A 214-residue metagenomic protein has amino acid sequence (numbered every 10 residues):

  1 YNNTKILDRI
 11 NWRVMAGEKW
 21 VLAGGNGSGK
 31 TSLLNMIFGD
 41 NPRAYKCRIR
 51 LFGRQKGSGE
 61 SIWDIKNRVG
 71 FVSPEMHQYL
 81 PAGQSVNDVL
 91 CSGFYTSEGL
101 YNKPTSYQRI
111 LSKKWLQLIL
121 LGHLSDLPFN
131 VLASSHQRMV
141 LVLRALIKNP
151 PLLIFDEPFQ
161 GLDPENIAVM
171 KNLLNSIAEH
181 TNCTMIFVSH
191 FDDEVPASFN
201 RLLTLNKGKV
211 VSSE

Functional and structural regions predicted by a protein language model:
I6-R9: Conserved structural motif at the start of ABC-family nucleotide-binding domains
A23-G25: The feature captures the beta-strand-to-loop junction immediately N-terminal to the Walker
F38-G39: Helix-to-loop junction immediately C-terminal to a conserved catalytic motif
R48-D64: ABC ATPase NBD Q-loop/coupling interface
P74-V131, Q137: ABC-family P-loop ATPase nucleotide-binding domains
V142: Hydrophobic anchor residue at the start of the ABC signature
I147-P151: A short, proline-enriched helix->beta-strand linker immediately N-terminal to the Walker B motif in ABC-type P-loop
L153-E157: Catalytic Walker B motif of ABC-type/P-loop ATPase nucleotide-binding domains
